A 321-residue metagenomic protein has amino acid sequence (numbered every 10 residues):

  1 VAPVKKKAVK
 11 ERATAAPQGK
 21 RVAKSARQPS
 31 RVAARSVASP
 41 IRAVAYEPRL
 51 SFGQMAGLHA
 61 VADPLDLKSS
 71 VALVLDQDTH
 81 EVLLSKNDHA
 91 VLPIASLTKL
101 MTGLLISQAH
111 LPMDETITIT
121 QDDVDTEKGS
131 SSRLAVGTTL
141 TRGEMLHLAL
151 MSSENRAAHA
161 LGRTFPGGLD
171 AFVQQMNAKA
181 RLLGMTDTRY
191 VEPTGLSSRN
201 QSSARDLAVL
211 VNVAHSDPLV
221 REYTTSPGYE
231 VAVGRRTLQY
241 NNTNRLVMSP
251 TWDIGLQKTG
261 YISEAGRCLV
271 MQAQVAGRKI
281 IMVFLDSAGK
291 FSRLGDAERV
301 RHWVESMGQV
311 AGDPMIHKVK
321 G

Functional and structural regions predicted by a protein language model:
V1-P29: N-terminal propeptides/low-complexity segments immediately following signal peptides in secreted or periplasmic proteins
K6, K20, R31-R205, V209-P218 (+1 more regions): Active-site-adjacent loops and short helices of periplasmic peptidoglycan-processing enzymes
K24, P64-L65, Y261: Replace "in large, NTP-powered and nucleic-acid-processing enzymes" with "in large, NTP-powered factors and other
M185-R189, G195-G321: Domain-terminus/edge residues, biased toward the C-terminal soluble/receptor-binding domains of extracytoplasmic
